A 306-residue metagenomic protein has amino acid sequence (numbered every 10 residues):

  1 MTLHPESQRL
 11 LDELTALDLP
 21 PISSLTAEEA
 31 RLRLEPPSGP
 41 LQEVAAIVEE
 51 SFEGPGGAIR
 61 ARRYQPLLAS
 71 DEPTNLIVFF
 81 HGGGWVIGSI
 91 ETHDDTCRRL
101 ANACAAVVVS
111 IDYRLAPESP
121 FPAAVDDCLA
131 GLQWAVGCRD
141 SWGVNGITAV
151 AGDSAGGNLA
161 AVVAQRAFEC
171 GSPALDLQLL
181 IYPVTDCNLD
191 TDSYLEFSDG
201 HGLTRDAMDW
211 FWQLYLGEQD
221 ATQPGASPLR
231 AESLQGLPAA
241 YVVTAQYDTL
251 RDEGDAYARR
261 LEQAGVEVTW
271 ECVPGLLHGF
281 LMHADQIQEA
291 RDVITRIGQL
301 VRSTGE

Functional and structural regions predicted by a protein language model:
M1-P66, E306: A glycine/proline-hinged amphipathic helix-loop "lid/cap" segment that gates access to hydrophobic ligand pockets
E53, A61-P73, L229-L234: Short beta-strand-to-loop junctions in surface cap/lid or active-site-entrance loops
P73-G83: Short beta-strand element of the alpha/beta-hydrolase
E91-I111: Short amphipathic alpha-helix adjacent to the substrate-entry channel of hydrolases
S119-R139, I297: Alpha/beta-hydrolase active-site loop
S141-S154: Alpha/beta-hydrolase fold nucleophile elbow
G146, A161-E306: Alpha/beta hydrolase fold serine-hydrolase catalytic domain that processes acyl esters and thioesters
G152-V162: Glycine-rich nucleophile elbow surrounding the catalytic serine of serine-hydrolase chemistry
